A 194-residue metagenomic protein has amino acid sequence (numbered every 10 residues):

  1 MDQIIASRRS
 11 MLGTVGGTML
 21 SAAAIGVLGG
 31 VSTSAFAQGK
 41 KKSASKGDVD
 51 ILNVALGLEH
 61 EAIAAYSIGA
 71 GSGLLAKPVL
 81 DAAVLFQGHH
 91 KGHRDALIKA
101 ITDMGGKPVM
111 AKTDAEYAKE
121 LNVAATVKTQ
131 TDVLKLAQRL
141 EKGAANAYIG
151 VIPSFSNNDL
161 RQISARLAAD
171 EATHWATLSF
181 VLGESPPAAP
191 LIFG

Functional and structural regions predicted by a protein language model:
D2-I5, V15-G17, A23, L28-G194: All-alpha RGS (Regulator of G-protein Signaling) helical domain and cognate RGS-like helical scaffolds
